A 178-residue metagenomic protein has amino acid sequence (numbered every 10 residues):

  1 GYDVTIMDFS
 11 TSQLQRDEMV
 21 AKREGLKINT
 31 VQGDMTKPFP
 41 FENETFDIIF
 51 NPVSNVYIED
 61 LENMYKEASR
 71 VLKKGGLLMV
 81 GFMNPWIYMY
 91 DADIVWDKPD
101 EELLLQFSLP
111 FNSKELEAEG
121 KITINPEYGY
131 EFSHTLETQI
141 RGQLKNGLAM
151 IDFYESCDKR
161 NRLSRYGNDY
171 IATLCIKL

Functional and structural regions predicted by a protein language model:
G1-P38: Class I SAM-dependent methyltransferase SAM/SAH-binding core
V4, L78-M79, M150: A short hydrophobic/small-residue beta-strand
T36-I49: A short acidic, Gly/Pro-enriched loop at the edge of an enzyme's catalytic core that lines a small-molecule cofactor
D47-E62: A short SAM/SAH-binding and catalytic strip from SAM-dependent methyltransferases
E62-L77: A short glycine-rich, Lys/Arg-flanked "PGG" loop and its adjoining helix->strand segment in the class I
L77-E117: Conserved class I S-adenosyl-L-methionine
Y130-F153: Short alpha-helix
N146-L148, R162-L178: Core SAM-dependent methyltransferase catalytic element
